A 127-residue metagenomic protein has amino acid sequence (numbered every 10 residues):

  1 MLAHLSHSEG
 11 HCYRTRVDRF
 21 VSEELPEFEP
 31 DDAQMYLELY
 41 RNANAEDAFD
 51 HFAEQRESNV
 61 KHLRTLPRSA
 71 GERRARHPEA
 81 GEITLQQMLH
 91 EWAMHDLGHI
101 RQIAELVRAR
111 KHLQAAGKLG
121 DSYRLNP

Functional and structural regions predicted by a protein language model:
M1-D31, V60, R74-P127: Short, contiguous alpha-helical
Q34-R73, Q87-W92, I100-Q102: Acidic/histidine-rich alpha-helical segments that form the ligand environment of transition-metal centers
